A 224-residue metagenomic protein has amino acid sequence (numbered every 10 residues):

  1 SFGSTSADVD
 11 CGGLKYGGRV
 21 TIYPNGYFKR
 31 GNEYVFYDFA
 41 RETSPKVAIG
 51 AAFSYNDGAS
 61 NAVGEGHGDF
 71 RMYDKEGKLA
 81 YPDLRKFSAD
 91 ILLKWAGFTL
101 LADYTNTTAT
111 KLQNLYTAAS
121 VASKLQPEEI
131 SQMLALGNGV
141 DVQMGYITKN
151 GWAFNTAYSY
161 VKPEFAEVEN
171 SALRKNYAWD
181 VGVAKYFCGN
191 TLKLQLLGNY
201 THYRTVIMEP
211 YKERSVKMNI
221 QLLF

Functional and structural regions predicted by a protein language model:
S4-R30: Internal alpha/beta core interface subdomains
D8-G13, K78-D83, I130-L136, E169-Y177 (+1 more regions): Replace "Gram-negative outer membrane beta-barrel proteins" with "bacterial and organellar outer membrane beta-barrel
L14, A96-T105, D180-A184, C188-K193 (+1 more regions): Gram-negative outer-membrane beta-barrel domains
G17-Y27, K185, Y211-F224: Outer-membrane beta-barrel "beta-signal"
T21-P24, F28-F165: Detector for outer-membrane/organellar transmembrane beta-barrel domains, recognizing the amphipathic beta-strand
S54-N56, Q195-M218: Outer-membrane beta-barrel translocator/channel fold
G145-K193: C-terminal hydrophobic structural anchor segments that stabilize assembly/packing rather than catalytic chemistry
